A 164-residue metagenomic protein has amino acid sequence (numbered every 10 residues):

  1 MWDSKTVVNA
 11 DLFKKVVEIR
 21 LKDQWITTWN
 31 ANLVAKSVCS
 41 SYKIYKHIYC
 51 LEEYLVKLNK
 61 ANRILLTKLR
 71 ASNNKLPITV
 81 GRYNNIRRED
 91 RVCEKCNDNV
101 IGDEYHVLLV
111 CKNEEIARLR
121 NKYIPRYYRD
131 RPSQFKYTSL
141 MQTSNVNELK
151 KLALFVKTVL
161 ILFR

Functional and structural regions predicted by a protein language model:
M1-W2, V8, D130-P132: Surface polyanion/phosphate-binding segment centered on an Asp-His-Pro turn
D3-S4, S41: Long, solvent-exposed, non-transmembrane segments immediately flanking or lying between transmembrane helices
S4, N9-K15, I19, N30: Charge-dense, extended regions
V16, N32-R164: Family-specific functional microsites
